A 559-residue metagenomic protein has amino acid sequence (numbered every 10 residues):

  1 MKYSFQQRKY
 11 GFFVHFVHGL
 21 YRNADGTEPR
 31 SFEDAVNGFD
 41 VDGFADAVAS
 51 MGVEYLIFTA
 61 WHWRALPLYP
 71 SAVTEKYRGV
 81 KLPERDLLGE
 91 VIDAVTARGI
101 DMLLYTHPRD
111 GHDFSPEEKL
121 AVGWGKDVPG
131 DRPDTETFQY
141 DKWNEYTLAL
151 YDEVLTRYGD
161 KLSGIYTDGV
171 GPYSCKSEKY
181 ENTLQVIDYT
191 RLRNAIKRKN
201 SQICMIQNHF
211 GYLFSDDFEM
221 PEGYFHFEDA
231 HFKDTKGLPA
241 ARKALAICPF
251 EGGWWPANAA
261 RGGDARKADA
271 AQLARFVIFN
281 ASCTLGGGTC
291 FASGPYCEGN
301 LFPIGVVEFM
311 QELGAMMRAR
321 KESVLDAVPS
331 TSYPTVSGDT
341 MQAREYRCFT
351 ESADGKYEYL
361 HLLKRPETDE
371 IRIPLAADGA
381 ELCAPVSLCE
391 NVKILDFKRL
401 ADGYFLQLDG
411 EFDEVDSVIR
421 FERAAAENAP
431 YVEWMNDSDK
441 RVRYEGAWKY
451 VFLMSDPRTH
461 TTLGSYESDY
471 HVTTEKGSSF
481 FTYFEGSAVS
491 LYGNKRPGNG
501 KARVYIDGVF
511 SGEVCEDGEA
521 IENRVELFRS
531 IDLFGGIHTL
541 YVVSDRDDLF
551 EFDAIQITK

Functional and structural regions predicted by a protein language model:
M1-N428: Mature catalytic domains of secreted/periplasmic carbohydrate-active enzymes
A426-K559: Glycan-recognition surfaces in beta-rich domains, encompassing non-catalytic CBMs and lectin-like receptor-binding
